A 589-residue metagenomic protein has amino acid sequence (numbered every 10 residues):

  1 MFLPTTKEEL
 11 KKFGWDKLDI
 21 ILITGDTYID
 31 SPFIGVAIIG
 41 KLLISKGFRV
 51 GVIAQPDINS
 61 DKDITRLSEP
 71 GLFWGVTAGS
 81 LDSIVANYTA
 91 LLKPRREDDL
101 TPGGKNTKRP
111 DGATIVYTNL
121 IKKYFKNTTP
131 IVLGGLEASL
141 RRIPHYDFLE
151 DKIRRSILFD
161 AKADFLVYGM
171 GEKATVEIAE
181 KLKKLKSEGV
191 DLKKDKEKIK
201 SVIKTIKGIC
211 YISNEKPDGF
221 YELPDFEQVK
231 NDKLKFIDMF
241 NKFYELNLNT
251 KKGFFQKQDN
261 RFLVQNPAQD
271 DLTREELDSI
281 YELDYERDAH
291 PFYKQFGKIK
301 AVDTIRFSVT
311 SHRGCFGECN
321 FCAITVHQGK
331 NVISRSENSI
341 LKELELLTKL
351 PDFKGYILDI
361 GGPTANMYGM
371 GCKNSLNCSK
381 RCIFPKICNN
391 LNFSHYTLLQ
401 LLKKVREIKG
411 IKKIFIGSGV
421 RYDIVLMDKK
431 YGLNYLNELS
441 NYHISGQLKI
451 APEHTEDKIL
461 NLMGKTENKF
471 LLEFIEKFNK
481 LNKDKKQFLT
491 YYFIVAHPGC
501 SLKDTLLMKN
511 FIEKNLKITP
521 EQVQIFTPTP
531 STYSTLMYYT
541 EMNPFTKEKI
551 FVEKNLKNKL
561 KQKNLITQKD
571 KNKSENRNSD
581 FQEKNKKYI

Functional and structural regions predicted by a protein language model:
M1-K17, T27, I237-S308: N-terminal [4Fe-4S]-dependent radical SAM core
L22-T24, I38, I53, D57-I58 (+3 more regions): Conserved SAM/AdoMet-binding glycine-rich loop
I23-Y28, F296-A323, Y356-L358: N-terminal pre-triad scaffold of radical SAM enzymes
G35, A54-Q258, Q265-N266, D270 (+1 more regions): Glycine-rich beta-alpha loop elements in corrinoid/cobalamin-binding modules across cobalamin-dependent enzymes
N59, S201-N247, Q269, I299 (+5 more regions): Terminal amphipathic helices with adjacent charged low-complexity linkers/tails
D82-L91, L140-R142, E172-E177, P217 (+7 more regions): Flexible glycine/acidic-rich beta-alpha junction loops that bind and position SAM and/or redox cofactors in anaerobic
D164, I280, I340, I450 (+1 more regions): Conserved, mostly hydrophobic/aromatic
C322-S339: Iron-sulfur (Fe-S) cluster-binding segments and ferredoxin-like electron-carrier domains, especially [2Fe-2S]
